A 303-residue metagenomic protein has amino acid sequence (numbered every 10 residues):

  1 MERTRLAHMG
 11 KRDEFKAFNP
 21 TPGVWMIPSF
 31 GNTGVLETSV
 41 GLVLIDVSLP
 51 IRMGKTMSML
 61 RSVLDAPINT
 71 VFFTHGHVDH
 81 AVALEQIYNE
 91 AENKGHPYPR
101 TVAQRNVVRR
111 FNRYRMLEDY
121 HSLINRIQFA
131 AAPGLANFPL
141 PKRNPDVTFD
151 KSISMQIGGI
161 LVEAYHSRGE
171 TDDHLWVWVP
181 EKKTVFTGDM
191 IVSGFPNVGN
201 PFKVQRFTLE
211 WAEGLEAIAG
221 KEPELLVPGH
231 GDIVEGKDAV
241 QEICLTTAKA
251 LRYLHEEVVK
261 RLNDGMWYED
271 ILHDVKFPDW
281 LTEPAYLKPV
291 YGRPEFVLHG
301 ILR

Functional and structural regions predicted by a protein language model:
M1-A7, Y120, G220-E224, I233-R303: Accessory terminal helices/loops
M1-N19, I127-F138: Short, basic/low-complexity N-terminal boundary segments at the transition from targeting/disordered tails
G10, A17-F18, V40, I51-T101: Active-site metal-binding motif and surrounding structural segment of the metallo-beta-lactamase
E14-V63, W176-G188: Conserved beta-strand hairpin/beta-sheet module of binuclear metal-dependent hydrolase folds, prominently
G31-T33, L49-I51, G76-H80, V107-R109 (+2 more regions): Solvent-exposed loop/turn segments at secondary-structure junctions within structured extracellular/periplasmic domains
L42, L49-I51, R143, S154 (+2 more regions): Metallo-beta-lactamase
I45-V47, P67-H77, V102-Q104, V185-G188 (+1 more regions): Active-site neighborhood of phospho(di)ester-bond hydrolases with catalytic His/Asp-centered motifs
R109-H166, E210-E222: Metallo-beta-lactamase
